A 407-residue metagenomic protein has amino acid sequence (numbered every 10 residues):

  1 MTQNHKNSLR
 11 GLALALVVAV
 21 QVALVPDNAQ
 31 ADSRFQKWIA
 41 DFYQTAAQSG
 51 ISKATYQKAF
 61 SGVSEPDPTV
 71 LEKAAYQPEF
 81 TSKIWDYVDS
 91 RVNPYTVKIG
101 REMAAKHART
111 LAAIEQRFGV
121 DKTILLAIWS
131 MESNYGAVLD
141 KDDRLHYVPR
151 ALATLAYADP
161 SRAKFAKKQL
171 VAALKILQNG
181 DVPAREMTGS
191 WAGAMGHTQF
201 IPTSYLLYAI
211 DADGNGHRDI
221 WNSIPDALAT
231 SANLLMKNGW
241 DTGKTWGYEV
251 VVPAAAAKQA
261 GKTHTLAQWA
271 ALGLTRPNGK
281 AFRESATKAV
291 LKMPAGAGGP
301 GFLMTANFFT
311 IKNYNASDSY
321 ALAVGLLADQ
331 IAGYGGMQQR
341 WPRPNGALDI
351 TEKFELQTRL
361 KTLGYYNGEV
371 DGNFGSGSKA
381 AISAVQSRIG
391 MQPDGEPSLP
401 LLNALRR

Functional and structural regions predicted by a protein language model:
T2-A13: Bacterial N-terminal signal peptides that target proteins for export
A13-A23: Bacterial N-terminal signal peptides
L24-A31: Sec/Tat signal peptide C-region and signal peptidase I cleavage site
R34-K53, Q57-K58: Mature N-terminal segment immediately following signal peptide/propeptide cleavage in secreted/periplasmic
I51-T287, G296-F302, T310-I350, G372 (+2 more regions): Catalytic glycan-binding domains that act on GlcNAc-containing polysaccharides
L348-K353, K361-L405: Short acidic, glycine/serine/threonine-rich helix-capping segments at coil-helix boundaries
